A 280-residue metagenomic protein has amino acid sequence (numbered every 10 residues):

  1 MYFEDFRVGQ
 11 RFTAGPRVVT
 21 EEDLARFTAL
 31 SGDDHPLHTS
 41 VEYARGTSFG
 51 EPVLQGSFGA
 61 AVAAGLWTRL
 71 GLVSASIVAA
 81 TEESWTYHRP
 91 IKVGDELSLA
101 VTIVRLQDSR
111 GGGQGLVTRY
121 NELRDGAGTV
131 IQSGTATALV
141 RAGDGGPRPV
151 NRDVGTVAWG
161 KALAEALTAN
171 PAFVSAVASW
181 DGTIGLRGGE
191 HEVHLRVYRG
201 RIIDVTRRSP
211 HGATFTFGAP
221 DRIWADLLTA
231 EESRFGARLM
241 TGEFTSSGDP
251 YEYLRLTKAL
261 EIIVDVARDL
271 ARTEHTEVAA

Functional and structural regions predicted by a protein language model:
M1, E82-Y87, A230-E231: Short alpha-helix capping/helix-loop boundary micro-motifs
M1-E82: Hot-dog-fold acyl-thioester-processing enzymes
M1-R7, I91-V150: HotDog/MaoC-like acyl-thioester-processing domains
Y2-F3, G50, H88-R89, F235-G236: Short, surface-exposed secondary-structure edge patches
V18-T20, T102-D108, Y251: Short, charged beta-turn/beta-strand-edge "cap" motif at the junction between a beta-strand and an adjacent loop
D144-A280: Feature captures hydrophobic
